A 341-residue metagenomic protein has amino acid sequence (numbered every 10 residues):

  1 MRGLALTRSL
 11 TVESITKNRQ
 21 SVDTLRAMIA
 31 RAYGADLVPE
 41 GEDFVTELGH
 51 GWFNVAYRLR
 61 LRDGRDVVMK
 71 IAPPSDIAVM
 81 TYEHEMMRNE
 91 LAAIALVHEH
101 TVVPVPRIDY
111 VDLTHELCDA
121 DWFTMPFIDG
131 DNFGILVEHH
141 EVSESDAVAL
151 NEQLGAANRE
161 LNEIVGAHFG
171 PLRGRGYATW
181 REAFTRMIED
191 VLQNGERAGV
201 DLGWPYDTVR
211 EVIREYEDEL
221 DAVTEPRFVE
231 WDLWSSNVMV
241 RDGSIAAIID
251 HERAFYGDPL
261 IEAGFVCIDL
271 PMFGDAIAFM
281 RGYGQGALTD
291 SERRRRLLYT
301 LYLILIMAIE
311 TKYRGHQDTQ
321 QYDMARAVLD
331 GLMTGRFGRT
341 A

Functional and structural regions predicted by a protein language model:
R2-G41: Juxta-kinase regulatory segment immediately upstream of eukaryotic protein kinase catalytic domains
E13-S14, S75-E85, H316-Q321: Short, flexible/disordered intra-domain loops and linkers
Y33-D36, H98-T101, D112, D131 (+7 more regions): A general structural signal marking secondary-structure boundaries and capping sites
D43-T185, D190, R197: ATP-binding pocket architecture of kinase catalytic cores
L48, E189-A198, L220-T224, R253-D258 (+1 more regions): Helix-rich C-terminal or lid/interface subdomains of diverse kinases
G49-L59, V68-M69, I108, R159-E163 (+1 more regions): Active-site acidic catalytic loop and adjacent metal/ATP-binding pocket of ATP-dependent phosphoryl transfer enzymes
R197-P205: Conserved P-loop NTPase mechanochemical-coupling segment
